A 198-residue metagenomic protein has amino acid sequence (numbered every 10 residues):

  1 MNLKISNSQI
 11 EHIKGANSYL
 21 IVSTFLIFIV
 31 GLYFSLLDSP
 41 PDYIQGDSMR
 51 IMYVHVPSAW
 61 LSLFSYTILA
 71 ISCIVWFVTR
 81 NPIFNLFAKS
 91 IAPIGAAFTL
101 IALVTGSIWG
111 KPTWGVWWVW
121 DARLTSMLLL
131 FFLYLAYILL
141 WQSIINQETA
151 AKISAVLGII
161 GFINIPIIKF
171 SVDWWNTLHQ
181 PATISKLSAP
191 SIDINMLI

Functional and structural regions predicted by a protein language model:
S8-T24: N-terminal membrane topogenic signal
I13, V78-S90, I144-A150: Membrane-interface helix-boundary motifs at transmembrane edges
F25-Y43: Alpha-helical transmembrane segments of multi-pass membrane proteins
G46-Y53, T113-M127, A150-S154: Non-cytosolic membrane-interface motifs at loop->transmembrane helix junctions
M52-Y66: Interfacial helix-start motif at the membrane-water boundary
V56, N176-I198: Membrane-interface transmembrane-helix boundary segments in multi-pass integral membrane proteins
I94-L139: Membrane-interface helix-loop-helix modules in multi-pass inner-membrane proteins
S154-F170: Hydrophobic alpha-helical membrane-insertion segments
